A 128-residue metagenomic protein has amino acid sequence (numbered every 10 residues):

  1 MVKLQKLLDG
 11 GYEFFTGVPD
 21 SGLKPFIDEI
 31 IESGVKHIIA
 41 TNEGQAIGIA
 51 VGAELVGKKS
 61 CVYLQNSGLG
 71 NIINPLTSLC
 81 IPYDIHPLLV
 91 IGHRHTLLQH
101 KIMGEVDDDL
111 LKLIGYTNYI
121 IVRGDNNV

Functional and structural regions predicted by a protein language model:
M1-V128: Thiamine diphosphate
